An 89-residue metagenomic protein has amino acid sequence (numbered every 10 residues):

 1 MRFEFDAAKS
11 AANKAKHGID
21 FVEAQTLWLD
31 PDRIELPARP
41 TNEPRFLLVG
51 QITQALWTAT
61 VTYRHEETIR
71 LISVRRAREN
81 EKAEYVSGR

Functional and structural regions predicted by a protein language model:
M1-R89: Ribonuclease/tRNase effector modules and their secretory precursors
